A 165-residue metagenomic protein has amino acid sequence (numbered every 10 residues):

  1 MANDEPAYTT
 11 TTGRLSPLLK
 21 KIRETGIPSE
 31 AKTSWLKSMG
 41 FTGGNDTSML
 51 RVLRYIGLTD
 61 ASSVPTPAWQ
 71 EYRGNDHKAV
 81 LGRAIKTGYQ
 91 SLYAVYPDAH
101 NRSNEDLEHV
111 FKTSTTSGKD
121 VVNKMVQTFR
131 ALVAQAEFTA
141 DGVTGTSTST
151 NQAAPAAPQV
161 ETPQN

Functional and structural regions predicted by a protein language model:
M1-F41: Short, amphipathic alpha-helical interface elements at domain boundaries that mediate macromolecular binding
T33-G43, V110-G118: Short helix-coil junctions and helix-kink-helix linkers
G40-V52, K119-M125: Short amphipathic alpha-helical interaction segments
F41-N45, R54-S62, E137: Short alpha-helix boundary/capping elements
L50, R54-I56, D60-L92, T144-T150: Accessory beta->alpha helical hairpin/"wing" motif in late/C-terminal subdomains of nucleic-acid enzymes
A79-S117: Leucine-rich, amphipathic alpha-helical/linker segments
S103-S114, K119-E137: Alpha-helical interaction elements
N123-N165: Intrinsically disordered, low-complexity regulatory segments
